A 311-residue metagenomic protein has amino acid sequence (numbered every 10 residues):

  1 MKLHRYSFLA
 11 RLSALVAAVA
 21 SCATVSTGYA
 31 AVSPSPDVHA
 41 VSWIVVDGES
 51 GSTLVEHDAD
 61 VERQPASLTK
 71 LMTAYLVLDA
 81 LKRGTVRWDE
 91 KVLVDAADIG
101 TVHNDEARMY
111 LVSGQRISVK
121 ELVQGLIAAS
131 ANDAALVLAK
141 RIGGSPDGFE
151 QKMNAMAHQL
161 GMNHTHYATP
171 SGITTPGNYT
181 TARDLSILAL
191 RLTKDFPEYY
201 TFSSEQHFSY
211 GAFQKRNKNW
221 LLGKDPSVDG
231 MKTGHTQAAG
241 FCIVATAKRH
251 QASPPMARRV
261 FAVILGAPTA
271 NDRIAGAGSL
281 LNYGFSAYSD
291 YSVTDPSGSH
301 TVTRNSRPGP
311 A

Functional and structural regions predicted by a protein language model:
K2-A14: Bacterial N-terminal signal peptides that target proteins for export
H4-S7, S118, S145, N217 (+1 more regions): Secondary-structure junction/capping motif
S13-T24: Bacterial N-terminal signal peptides
S21, P34-P36, S253: Sterically constrained small-residue positions within well-ordered secondary structures of folded domains
V25-G28, V302: N-terminal compositionally biased, intrinsically disordered segments and leader/signal-like regions
G28-R183, L190-F196: Active-site-adjacent loops and short helices of periplasmic peptidoglycan-processing enzymes
M162-H166, T174-A311: Domain-terminus/edge residues, biased toward the C-terminal soluble/receptor-binding domains of extracytoplasmic
